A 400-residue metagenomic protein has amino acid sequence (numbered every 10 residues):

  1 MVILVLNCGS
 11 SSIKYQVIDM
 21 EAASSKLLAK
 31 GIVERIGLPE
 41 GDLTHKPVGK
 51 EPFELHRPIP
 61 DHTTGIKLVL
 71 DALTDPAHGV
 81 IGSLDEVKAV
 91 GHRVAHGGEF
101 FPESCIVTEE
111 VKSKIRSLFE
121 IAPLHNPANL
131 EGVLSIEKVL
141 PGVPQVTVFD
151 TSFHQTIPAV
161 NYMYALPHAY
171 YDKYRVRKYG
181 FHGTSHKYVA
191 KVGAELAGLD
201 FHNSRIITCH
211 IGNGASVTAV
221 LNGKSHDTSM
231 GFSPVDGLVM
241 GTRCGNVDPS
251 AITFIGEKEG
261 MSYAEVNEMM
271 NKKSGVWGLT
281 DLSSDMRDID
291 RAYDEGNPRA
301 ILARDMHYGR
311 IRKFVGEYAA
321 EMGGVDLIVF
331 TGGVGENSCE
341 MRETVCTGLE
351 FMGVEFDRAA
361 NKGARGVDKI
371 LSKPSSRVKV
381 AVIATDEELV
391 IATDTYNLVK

Functional and structural regions predicted by a protein language model:
M1-G98: N-terminal glycine/serine-rich phosphate-binding loop of ATP-dependent small-molecule kinases, especially carbohydrate
G9, H92-H96, I211, V325 (+1 more regions): Glycine-rich beta-strand-to-loop/alpha-helix junction loops that act as flexible
A72-K88, G193-D200, V315-D326: Phosphate/pyrophosphate-binding loops at sites that engage ATP/ADP/AMP, CoA/4′-phosphopantetheine, polyphosphate
L73-H125, V146, F153-N161: Short beta-strand-loop/turn "lid" adjacent to the catalytic site in phosphate-handling enzymes
F153-E257: Glycine-rich phosphate-binding loop of actin/hexokinase-like ATP-binding domains
L221, H226-S262, E268, G332-G363: Catalytic phosphate/nucleotide-handling subdomain of diverse soluble enzymes
E268, G275-G278, M286-E321: Adenine-nucleotide phosphate-binding core of ATP-dependent small-molecule kinases
I301, D305-V329, G335-K400: Internal helix-turn-beta structural module
